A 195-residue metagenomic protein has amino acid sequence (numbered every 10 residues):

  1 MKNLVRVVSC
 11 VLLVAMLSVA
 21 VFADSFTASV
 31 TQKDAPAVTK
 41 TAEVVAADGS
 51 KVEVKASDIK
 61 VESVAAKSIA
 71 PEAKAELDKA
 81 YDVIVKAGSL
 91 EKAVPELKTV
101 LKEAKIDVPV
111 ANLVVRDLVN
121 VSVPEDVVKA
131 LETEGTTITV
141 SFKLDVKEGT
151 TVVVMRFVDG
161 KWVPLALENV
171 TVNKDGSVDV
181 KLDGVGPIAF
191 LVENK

Functional and structural regions predicted by a protein language model:
K2-D24: Sec-dependent N-terminal signal peptides of Gram-positive bacterial secreted proteins and lipoproteins
V14, A35, V45, K74 (+5 more regions): Sterically constrained small-residue positions within well-ordered secondary structures of folded domains
D24-S29, K102-V153, V158: Proteolytic processing hotspots in large secreted/extracellular or virion-associated proteins and select intracellular
D24-S57: Short, polar/proline-rich extracytoplasmic segments that appear immediately after membrane translocation
K51, K55-L131: Self-processing/autoproteolytic domain segments and adjacent N-terminal interaction modules in large, modular
K129-E193: Proteolytic-maturation and junctional protease-sensitive modules
